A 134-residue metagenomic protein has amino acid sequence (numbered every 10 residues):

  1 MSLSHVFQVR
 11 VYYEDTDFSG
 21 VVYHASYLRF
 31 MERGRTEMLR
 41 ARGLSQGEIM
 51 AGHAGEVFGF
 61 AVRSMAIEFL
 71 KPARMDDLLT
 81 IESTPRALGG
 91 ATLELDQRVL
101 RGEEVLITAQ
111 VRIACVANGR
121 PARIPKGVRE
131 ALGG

Functional and structural regions predicted by a protein language model:
S2-V62, A117-G134: Hot-dog-fold acyl-thioester-processing enzymes
S4, D77-T80: Short coil-to-beta-strand transition motifs
Q8-Y12, E68, R112: Generic structural detector for well-ordered beta-strands
G52-G55, E82-G90: Short, mixed-charge, low-aromatic patches
S64-F69, I81-E82, L95: Short structured motifs
P72-L78, R86-G134: HotDog/MaoC-like acyl-thioester-processing domains
